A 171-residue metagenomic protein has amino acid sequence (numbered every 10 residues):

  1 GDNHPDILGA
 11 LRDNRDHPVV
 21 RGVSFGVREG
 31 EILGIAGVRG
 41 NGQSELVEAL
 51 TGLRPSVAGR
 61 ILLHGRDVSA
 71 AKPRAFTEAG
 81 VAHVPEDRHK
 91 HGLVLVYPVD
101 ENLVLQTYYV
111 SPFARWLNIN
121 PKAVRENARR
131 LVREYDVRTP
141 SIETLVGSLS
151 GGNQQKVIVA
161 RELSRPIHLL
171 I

Functional and structural regions predicted by a protein language model:
G1-I171: Glycine-rich phosphate-binding loops of nucleotide-dependent enzymes
